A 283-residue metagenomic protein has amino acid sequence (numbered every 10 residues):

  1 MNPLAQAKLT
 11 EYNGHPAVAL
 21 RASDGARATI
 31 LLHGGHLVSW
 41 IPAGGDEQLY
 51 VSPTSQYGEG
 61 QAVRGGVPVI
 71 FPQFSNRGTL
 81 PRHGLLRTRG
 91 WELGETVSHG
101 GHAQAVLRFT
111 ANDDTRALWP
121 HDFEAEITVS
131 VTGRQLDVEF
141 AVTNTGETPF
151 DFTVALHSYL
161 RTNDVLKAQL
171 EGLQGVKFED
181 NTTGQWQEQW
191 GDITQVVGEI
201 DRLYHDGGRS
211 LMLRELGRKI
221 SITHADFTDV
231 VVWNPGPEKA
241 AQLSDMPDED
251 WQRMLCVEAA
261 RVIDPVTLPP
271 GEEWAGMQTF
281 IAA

Functional and structural regions predicted by a protein language model:
M1-S23, H33, L107-T115, E124 (+1 more regions): Beta-strand-rich recognition/accessory modules
Y12, P81-T132: Extended, loop-rich substrate-binding clefts of extracytoplasmic carbohydrate-active enzymes
D24-A26, H36, G45-Q48, H121-F123 (+4 more regions): Short acidic/polar mixed-charge low-complexity motifs
D24-R82: Acidic-aromatic substrate-binding/catalytic surfaces of carbohydrate-active enzymes
S39-I41, T148-V154: Short, hydrophobic/aromatic beta-strand segments
F140-G146, A282: Asparagine-centered strand-capping/turn motif at beta-strand->loop junctions
P149-D151, S158-V231: Active-site/ligand-binding surface loops and adjacent short beta/alpha elements that line catalytic pockets across
